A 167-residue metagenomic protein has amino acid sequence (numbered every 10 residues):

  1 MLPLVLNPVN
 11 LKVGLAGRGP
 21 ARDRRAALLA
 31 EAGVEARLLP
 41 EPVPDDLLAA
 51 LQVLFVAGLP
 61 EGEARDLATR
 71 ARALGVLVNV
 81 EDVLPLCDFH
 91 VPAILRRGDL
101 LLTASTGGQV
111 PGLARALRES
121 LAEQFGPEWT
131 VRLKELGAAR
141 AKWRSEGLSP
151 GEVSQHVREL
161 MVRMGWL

Functional and structural regions predicted by a protein language model:
M1-P42: Hydrophobic, well-ordered beta-alpha structural blocks that scaffold small-molecule cofactor pockets
R22-R24, E63-A64, L113: Short glycine/serine/threonine-rich phosphate/pyrophosphate-binding segments that cradle anionic phosphate groups
E41-V43, D82-L86, G107-G108: Short, ordered loop/turn segments at secondary-structure junctions
V43-A50: Short amphipathic alpha-helix with an adjacent loop that forms part of the alpha/beta core around
Q52-L59, D88-Q109: Short basic, glycine-rich beta-strand/loop surfaces that mediate nucleic-acid
V53-L54, A64-V91: ADP-ribose/adenylate-binding Rossmann-like module
G108-L167: An accessory alpha-helical subdomain
